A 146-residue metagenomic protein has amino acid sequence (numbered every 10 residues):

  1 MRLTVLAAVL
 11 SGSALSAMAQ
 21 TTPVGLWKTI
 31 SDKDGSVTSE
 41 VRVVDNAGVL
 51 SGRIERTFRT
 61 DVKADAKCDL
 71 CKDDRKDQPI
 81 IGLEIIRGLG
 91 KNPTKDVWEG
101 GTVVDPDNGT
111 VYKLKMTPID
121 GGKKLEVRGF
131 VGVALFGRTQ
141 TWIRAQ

Functional and structural regions predicted by a protein language model:
M1-A7: Bacterial N-terminal signal peptides that target proteins for export
A14-S16: N-terminal signal peptide c-region/cleavage motif recognized by signal peptidases
T29-L114: Central antiparallel beta-sheet cores of small beta-barrel/beta-sandwich binding domains
N46, I119-G121: Structural motif
C71-D77, E126-V133: Short aromatic-glycine motifs in intrinsically disordered, low-complexity regions
G122-K124, F130-Q146: Edge beta-strand at a domain terminus
